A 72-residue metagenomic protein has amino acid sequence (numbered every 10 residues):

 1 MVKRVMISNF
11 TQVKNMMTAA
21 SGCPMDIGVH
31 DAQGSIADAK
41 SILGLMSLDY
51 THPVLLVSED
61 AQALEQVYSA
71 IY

Functional and structural regions predicted by a protein language model:
M1-I7: Short glycine-/aliphatic-rich beta-strand segments at the starts of folded cytosolic domains
K3, M25-I27, V54: Conserved beta-strand core positions
I7, Q33, S58: Conserved residues at beta->alpha junctions
N9, V13, A61-L64: Generic alpha-helical secondary structure
F10-G28, G34-Y50: Amphipathic alpha-helical interaction surfaces in cytosolic regulatory modules
M46-Y72: C-terminal structural segments of small proteins and small subunits
